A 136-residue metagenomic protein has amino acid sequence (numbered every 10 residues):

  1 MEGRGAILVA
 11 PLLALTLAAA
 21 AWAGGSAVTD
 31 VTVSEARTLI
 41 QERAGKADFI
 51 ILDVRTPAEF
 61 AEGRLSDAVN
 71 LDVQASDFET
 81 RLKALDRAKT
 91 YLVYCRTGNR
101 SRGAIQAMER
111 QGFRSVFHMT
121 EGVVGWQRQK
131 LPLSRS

Functional and structural regions predicted by a protein language model:
E2-F49, P57-T90, N99-S136: Rhodanese-like catalytic fold shared by cysteine-dependent sulfurtransferases and DSP/PTP-type phosphatases
V93-Y94: Short, surface-exposed ligand- or partner-binding patches at beta-edge/loop junctions that are enriched in aromatics
